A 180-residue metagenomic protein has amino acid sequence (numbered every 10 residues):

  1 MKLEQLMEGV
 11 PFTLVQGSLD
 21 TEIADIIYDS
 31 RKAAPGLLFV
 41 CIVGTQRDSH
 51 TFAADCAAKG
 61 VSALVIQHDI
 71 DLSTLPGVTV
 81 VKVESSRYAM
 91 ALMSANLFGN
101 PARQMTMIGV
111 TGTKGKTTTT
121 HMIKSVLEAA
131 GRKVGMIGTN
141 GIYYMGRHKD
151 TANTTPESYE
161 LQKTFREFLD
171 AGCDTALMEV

Functional and structural regions predicted by a protein language model:
M1-L92: N-terminal leader/targeting and accessory segments in enzymes
V10, A89-V180: Phosphate-binding loop of NTP-binding sites
